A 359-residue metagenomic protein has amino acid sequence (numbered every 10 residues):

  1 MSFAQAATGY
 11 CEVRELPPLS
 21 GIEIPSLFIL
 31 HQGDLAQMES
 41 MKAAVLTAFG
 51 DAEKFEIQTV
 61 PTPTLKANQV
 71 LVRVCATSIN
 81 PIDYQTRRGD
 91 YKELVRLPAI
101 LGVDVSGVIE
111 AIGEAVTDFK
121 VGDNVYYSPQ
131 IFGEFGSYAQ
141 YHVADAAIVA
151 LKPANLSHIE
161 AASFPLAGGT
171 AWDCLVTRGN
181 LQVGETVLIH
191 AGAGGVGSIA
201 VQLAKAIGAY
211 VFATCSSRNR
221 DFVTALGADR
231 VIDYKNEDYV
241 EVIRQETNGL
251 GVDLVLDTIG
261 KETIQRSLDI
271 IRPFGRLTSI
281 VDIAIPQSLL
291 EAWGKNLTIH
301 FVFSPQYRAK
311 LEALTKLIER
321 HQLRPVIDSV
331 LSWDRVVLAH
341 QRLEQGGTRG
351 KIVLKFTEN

Functional and structural regions predicted by a protein language model:
E39, Q322-V326, H340-N359: C-terminal capping/lid region of NAD(P)-dependent oxidoreductase domains
P61-S78, D90-I131, I148: Glycine-rich beta-strand-centered segment in the early N-terminal region that forms part of a ligand/cofactor-binding
D118, S128-A191: NAD(P)H dinucleotide-binding glycine-rich loop of Rossmann-like/cofactor-binding domains, especially the beta1-alpha1
A162-N236: Mid-domain Rossmann-like dinucleotide-binding core that forms the NAD(H)/NADP(H) cofactor-binding site
D238-G249: Short amphipathic alpha-helix with an adjacent loop that forms part of the alpha/beta core around
T258-L323, K355-N359: Glycine-rich phosphate-binding loop and adjacent beta-alpha segment of Rossmann(oid) nucleotide-cofactor-binding
